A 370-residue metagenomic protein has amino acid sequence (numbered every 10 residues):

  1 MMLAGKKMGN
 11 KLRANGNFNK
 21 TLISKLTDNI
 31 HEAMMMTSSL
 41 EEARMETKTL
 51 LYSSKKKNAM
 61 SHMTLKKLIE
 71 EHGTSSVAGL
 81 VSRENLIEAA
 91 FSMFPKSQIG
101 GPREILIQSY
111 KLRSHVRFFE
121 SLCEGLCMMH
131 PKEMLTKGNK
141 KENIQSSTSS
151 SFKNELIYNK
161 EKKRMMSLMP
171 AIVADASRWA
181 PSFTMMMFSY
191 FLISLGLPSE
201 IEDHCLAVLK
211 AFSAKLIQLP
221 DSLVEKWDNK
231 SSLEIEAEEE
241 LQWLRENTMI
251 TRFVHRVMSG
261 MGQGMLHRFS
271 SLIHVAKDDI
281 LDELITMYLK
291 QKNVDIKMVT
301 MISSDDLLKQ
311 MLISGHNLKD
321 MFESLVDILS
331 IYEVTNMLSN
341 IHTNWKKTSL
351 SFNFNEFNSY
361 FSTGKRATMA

Functional and structural regions predicted by a protein language model:
M1-A370: Viral RNA-dependent RNA polymerase
